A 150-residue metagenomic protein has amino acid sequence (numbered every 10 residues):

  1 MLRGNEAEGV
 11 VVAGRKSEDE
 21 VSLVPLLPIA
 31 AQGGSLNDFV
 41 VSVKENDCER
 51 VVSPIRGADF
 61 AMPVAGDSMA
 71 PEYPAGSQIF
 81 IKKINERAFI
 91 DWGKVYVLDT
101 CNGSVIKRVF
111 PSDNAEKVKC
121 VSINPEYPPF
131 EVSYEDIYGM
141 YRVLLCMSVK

Functional and structural regions predicted by a protein language model:
M1-A75, N85-A88, M147-K150: Short, positionally conserved secondary-structure boundary motifs
I55-K150: Acidic/glycine-rich C-terminal interaction modules and beta/coil loop segments that lie outside canonical DNA-binding
